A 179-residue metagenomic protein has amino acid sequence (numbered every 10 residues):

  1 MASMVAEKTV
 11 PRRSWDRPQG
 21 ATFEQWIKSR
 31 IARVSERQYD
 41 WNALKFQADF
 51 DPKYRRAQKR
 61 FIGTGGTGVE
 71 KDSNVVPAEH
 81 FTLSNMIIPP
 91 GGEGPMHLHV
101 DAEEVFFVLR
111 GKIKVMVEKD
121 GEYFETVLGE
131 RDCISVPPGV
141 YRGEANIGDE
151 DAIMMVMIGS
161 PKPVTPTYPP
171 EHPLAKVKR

Functional and structural regions predicted by a protein language model:
M1-H80, H172-P173, R179: A short, N-terminal "cap"/entry segment at the start of jelly-roll beta-barrel domains of the cupin/DSBH fold
G63-D72, T82-V100, P138: Conserved short histidine dyad/triad with adjacent acidic residue
L83, V105-F107, C133-S135, E150-Y168: A short hydrophobic beta-strand segment most commonly corresponding to one strand of the jelly-roll/cupin
N85-M86, H97-L98, E103-V108, T126 (+1 more regions): His/acidic/aromatic-lined binding-pocket segments of jelly-roll/cupin-type domains and related regulatory beta-sandwich
P90, D101-K114, K119: Glycine- and acidic-residue-biased ligand/ion/polar-headgroup-sensing regions
E93-P95, K114, I134, P138-G143: Histidine-centered metal-chelating micro-motifs
K119-P138: Short acidic-glycine-tyrosine-enriched beta hairpin
A145-G148: Asparagine-centered strand-capping/turn motif at beta-strand->loop junctions
